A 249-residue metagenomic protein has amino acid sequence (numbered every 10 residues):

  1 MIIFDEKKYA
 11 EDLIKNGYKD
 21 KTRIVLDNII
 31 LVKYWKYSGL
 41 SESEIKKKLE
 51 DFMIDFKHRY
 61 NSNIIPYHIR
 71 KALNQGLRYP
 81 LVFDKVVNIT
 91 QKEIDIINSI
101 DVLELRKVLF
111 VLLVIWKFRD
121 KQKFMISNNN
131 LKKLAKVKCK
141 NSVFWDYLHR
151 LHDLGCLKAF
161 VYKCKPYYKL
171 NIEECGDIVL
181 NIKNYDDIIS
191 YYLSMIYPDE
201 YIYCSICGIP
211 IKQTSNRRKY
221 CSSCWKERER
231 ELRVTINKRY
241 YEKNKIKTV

Functional and structural regions predicted by a protein language model:
M1-D101, Q122, N130-K140, F144-S190: Modules that initiate DNA replication and primer synthesis
L81-V86, F124, Q213-Y220: Short, exposed beta-strand "edge-strand" segments with a Pro/Gly-rich flavor and a Y/T-containing core
S99-K133, P210: Short helix->loop/beta-hairpin flanking segments within DNA-binding domains
I188-L193, P210: Short, cationic low-complexity segments
I196-V249: BZIP DNA-binding basic region
